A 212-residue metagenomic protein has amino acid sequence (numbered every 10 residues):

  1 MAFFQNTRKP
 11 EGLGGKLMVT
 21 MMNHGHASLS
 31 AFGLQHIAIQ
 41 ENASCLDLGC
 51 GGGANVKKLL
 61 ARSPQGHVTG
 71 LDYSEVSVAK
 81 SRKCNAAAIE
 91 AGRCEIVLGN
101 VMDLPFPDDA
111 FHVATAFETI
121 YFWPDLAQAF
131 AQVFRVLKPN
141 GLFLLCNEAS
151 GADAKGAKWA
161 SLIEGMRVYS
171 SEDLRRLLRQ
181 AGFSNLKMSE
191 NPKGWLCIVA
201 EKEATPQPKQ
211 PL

Functional and structural regions predicted by a protein language model:
F4, P10-N23, A27, L142-V199: C-terminal alpha-helical "lid/dimerization" subdomain adjacent to the S-adenosyl-L-methionine
H24-A43, K58: Conserved alpha-helix/loop element of class I SAM-dependent methyltransferases that forms part of the SAM/SAH-binding
N42, L137-L142: Short glycine-dipeptide loop
L46-D103: Class I SAM-dependent methyltransferase SAM/SAH-binding core
M102-V113: A short acidic, Gly/Pro-enriched loop at the edge of an enzyme's catalytic core that lines a small-molecule cofactor
H112-D125: A short SAM/SAH-binding and catalytic strip from SAM-dependent methyltransferases
A127-P139: A short glycine-rich, Lys/Arg-flanked "PGG" loop and its adjoining helix->strand segment in the class I
I198-L212: C-terminal lobe and adjacent flexible extensions of AdoMet/dcAdoMet transferase-like proteins
